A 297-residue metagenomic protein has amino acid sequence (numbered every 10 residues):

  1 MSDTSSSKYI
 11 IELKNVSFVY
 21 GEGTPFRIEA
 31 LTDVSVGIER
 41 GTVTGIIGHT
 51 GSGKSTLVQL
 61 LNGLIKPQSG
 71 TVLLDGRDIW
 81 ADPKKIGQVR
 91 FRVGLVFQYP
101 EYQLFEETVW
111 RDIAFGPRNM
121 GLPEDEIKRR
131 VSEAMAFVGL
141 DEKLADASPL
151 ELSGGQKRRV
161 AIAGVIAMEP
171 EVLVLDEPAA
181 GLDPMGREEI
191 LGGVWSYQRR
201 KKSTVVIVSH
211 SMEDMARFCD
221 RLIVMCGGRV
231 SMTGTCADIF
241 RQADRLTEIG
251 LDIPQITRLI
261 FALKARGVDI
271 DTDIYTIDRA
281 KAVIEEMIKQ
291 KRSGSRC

Functional and structural regions predicted by a protein language model:
N62: Helix-to-loop junction immediately C-terminal to a conserved catalytic motif
T71-Q88: ABC ATPase NBD Q-loop/coupling interface
E126-K143: Conserved ABC ATPase "signature" region
S148-L152, Q156: Conserved ABC ATPase signature
E169: Conserved catalytic motifs of ABC-family nucleotide-binding domains
L173-D176: Catalytic Walker B motif of ABC-type/P-loop ATPase nucleotide-binding domains
